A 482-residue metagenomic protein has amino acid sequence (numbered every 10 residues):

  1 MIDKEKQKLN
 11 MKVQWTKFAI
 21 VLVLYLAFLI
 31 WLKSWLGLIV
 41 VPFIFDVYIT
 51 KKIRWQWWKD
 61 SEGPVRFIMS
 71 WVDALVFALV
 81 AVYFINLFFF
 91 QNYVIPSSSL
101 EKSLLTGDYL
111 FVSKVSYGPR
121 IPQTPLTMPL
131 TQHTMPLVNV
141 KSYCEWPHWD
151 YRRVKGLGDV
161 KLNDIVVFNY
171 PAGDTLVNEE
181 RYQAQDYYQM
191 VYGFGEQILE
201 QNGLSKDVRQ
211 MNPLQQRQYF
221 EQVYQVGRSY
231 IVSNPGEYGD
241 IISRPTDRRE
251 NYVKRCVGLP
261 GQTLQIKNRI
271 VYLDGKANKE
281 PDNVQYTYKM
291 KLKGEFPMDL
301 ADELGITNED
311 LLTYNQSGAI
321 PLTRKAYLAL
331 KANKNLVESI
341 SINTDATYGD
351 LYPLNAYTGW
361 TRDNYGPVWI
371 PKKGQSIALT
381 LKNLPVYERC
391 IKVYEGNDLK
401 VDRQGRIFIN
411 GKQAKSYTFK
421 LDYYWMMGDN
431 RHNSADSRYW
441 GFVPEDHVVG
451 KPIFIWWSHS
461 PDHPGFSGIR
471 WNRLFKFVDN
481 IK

Functional and structural regions predicted by a protein language model:
M1-K482: Extended hydrophobic leader/signal-anchor segments used for secretion and membrane insertion
